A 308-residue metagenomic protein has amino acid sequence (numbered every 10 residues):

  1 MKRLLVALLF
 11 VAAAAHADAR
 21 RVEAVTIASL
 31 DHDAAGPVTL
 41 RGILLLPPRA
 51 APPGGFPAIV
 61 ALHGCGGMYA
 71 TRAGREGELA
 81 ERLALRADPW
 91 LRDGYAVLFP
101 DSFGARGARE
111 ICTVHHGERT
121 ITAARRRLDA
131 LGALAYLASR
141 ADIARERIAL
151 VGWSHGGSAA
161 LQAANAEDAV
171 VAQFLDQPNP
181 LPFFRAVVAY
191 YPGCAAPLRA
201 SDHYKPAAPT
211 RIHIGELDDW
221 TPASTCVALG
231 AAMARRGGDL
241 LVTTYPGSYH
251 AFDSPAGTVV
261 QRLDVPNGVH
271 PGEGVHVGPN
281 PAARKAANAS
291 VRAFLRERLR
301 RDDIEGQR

Functional and structural regions predicted by a protein language model:
M1-A7: Sec-dependent signal peptide recognition, specifically the positively charged N-region followed immediately by
L8-A17: Hydrophobic h-region of N-terminal signal peptides that target proteins for export in Gram-negative bacteria
D18-G54: N-terminal cap/lid segment of alpha/beta-hydrolase-fold proteins
D31-D33, T39-L40, G55-S139, A256-T258 (+1 more regions): Serine-hydrolase catalytic machinery in alpha/beta-hydrolase-like enzymes
G64-M68, F103-G107, H155-G157, P192-A196 (+2 more regions): Solvent-exposed loop/turn segments at secondary-structure junctions within structured extracellular/periplasmic domains
M68, I121-P206: Primarily recognizes the serine-hydrolase "nucleophile elbow" in alpha/beta-hydrolase and SGNH/GDSL folds
L175-T244: The feature captures the conserved acid-bearing segment of alpha/beta-hydrolase catalytic domains
D239-R308: C-terminal catalytic histidine-bearing segment of alpha/beta-hydrolase fold enzymes
